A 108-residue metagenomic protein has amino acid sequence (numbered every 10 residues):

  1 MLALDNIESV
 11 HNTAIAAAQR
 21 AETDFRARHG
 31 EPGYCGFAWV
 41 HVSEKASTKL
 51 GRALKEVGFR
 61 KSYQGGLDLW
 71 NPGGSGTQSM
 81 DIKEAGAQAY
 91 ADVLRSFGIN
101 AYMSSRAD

Functional and structural regions predicted by a protein language model:
M1-V57: N-terminal leader/targeting segments
G33-C35, S62, S96: A generic structural signal for short, non-catalytic loop/turn and secondary-structure boundary residues
V40, D68-N71: Generic recognition of long tandem-repeat/solenoid scaffolds
E56-G66, G98: A common structural junction motif
W70-D108: Short, compact, well-ordered microdomains
